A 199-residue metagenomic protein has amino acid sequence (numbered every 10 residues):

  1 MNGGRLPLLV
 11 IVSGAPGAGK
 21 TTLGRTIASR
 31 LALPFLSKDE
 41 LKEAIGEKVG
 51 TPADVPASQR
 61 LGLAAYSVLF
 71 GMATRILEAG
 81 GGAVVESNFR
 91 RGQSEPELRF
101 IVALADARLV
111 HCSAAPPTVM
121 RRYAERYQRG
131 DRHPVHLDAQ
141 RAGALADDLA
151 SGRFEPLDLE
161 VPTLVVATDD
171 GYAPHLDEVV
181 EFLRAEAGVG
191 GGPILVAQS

Functional and structural regions predicted by a protein language model:
R5-L9, G81: Pre-Walker A (Motif I) flank of P-loop NTPase domains
V12: Hydrophobic anchor at the beta1->P-loop junction of P-loop NTPases
P16: The conserved Walker
G19: Conserved glycine(s) of the Walker
T22-A79: Conserved substrate/cofactor phosphate-moiety recognition/catalytic segment in nucleotide-dependent phosphotransferases
L61-D106: Glycine-rich phosphate-binding loop used to anchor ATP phosphates in small-molecule kinases, encompassing both
A103-A124: Conserved phosphate-donor/acceptor-positioning beta-strand/loop module used by diverse small-molecule
Q128-L176, A197-S199: Small-molecule kinase domains that catalyze NTP-dependent phosphoryl transfer to phosphate-bearing small molecules
